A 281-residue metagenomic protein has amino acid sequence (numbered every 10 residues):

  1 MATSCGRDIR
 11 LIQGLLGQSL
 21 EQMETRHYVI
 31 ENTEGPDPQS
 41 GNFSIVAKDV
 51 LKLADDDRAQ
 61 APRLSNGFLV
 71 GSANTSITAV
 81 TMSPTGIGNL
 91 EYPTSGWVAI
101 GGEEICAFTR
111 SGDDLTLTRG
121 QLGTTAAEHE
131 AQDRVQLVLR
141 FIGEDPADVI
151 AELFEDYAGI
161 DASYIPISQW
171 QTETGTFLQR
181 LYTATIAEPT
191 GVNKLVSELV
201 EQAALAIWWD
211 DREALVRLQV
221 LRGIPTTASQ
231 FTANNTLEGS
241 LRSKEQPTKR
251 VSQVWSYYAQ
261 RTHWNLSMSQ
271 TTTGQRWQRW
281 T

Functional and structural regions predicted by a protein language model:
M1-E24, E34-A99, Q132-T281: C-terminal extracytoplasmic interaction modules
Y28-I30, I105-C106: Small-residue-enriched segments and motifs
E31-D49, R110-H129: Short, solvent-exposed secondary-structure boundary/capping segments
I87, E103, G120-L122: Disulfide-stabilized cysteine-rich extracellular repeat microdomains
T109-G112, W209-D211: Generic beta-strand structural signal
